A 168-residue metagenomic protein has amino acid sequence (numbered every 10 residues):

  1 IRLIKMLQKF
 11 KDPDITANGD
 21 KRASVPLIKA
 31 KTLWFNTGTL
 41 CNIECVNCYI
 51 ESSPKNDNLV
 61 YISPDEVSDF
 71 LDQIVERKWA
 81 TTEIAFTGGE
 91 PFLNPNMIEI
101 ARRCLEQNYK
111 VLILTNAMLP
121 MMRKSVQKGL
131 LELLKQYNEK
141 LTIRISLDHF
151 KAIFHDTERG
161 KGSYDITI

Functional and structural regions predicted by a protein language model:
L3, L7-G88, F92-K110, P120-R123: Conserved alpha-helical substructure of the radical SAM core
N94-I168: Conserved AdoMet/S-adenosylmethionine-binding subsite of the radical SAM
